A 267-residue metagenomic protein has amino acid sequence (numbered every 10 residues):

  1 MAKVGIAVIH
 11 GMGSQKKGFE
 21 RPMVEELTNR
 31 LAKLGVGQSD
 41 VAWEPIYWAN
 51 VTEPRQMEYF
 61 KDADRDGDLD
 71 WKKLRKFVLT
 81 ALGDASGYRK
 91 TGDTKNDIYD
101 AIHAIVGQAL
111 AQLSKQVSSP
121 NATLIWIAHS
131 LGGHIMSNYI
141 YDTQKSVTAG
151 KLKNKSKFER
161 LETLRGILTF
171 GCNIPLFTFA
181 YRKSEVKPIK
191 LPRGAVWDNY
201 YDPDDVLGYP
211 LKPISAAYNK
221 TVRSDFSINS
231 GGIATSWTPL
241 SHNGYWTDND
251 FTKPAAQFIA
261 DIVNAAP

Functional and structural regions predicted by a protein language model:
M1-V4: Proline/glycine-enriched tight loop/beta-turn segments at coil->beta junctions that connect or precede beta-strands
I6-E26, K90-G194: Serine-dependent carboxylesterase/thioesterase catalytic core of lipase-like alpha/beta-hydrolase/SGNH enzymes
M12-Q15, E26-A32, G37-P120: Active-site catalytic motif of lipid deacylating hydrolases and related acyltransferases
R30, L34, L113, S146-G150 (+1 more regions): Solvent-exposed amphipathic alpha-helical surface segments
R30, Q38, V78-L82, W126 (+4 more regions): Bulky hydrophobic/aromatic packing residues
R30-L34, G67-K73, G150-L152, L191-A195 (+1 more regions): Glycine-rich loops and low-complexity Gly/Arg-rich segments that provide flexible linkers or classic glycine-based
V41-W43, L124, R223: Short, conserved active-site loop motifs that form the nucleotide-linked donor/cofactor pocket
P45, V51, G166, C172-P267: Lipolytic serine-hydrolase domain surface
